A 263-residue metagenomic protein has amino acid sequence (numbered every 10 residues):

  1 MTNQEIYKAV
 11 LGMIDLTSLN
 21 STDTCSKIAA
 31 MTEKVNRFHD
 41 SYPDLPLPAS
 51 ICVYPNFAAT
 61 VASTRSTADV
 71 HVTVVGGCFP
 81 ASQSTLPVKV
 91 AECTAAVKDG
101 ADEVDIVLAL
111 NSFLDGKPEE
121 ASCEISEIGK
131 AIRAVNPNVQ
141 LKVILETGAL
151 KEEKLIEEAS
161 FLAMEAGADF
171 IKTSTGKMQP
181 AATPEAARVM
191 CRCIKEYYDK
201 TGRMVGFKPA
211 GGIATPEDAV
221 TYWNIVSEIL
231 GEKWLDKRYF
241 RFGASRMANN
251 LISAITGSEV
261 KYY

Functional and structural regions predicted by a protein language model:
T2-P46, N56-F207, A214-S245, S253-Y263: Alpha/beta enzyme core
S50-V53: Short, hydrophobic beta-strand segments that form beta-sheet elements in well-ordered domains
N250: N-terminal beta-loop-helix "entrance" segment that forms/cooperates in small-molecule cofactor or anionic ligand
